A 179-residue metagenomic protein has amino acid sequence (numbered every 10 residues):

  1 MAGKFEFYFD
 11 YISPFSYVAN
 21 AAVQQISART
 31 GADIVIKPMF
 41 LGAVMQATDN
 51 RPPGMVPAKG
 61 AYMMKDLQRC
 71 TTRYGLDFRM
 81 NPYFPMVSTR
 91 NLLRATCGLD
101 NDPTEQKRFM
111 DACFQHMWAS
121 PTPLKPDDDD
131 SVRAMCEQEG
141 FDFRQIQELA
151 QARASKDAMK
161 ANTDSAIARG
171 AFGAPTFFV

Functional and structural regions predicted by a protein language model:
G3-E6, Y11-A32, N101-T104, R108 (+1 more regions): C-terminal cap of thioredoxin/glutaredoxin-like
Y11, Y17-S120: Structural alpha/beta surface segment adjacent to cysteine/selenocysteine redox centers across thiol/disulfide enzymes
